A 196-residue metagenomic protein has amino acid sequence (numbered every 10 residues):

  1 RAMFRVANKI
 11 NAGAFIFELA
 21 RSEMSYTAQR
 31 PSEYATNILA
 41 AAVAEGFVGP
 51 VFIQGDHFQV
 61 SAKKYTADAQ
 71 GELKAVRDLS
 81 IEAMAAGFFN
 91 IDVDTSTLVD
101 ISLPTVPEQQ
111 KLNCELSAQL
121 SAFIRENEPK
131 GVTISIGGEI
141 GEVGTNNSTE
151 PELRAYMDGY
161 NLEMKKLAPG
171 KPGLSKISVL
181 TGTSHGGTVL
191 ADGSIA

Functional and structural regions predicted by a protein language model:
R1-K74, D78-A83, G87-F88: Alpha/beta catalytic barrel-like cores
A12, V48-P50, G131-T133, G173-L174: A generic structural signal for alpha->beta connector loops
F15-S32, V60-A62, V93-K111, S184-G193: Glycine-rich, proline-tolerant flexible connector loops at the mouths of alpha/beta enzymes
I16, S135-G137: A structural signal for isolated positions on well-ordered beta-strands in alpha/beta enzyme cores
D56, D68, D78, D92-D94 (+3 more regions): Acidic-enriched, low-complexity/disordered segments with a strong bias for Aspartate over Glutamate
D56, I136, I177: Divalent metal-coordination and catalytic microenvironments
R77, M84-F89, P104, E108-G131 (+1 more regions): Active-site capping/gating regions of soluble enzymes
S96, E139-I140: Short, well-ordered beta-to-alpha junction loops that form the rim of enzyme active sites and present histidine/acidic
